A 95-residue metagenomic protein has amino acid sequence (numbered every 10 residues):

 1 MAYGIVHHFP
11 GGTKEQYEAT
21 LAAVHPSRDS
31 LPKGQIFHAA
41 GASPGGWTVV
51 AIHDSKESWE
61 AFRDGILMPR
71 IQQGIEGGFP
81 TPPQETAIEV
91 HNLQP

Functional and structural regions predicted by a protein language model:
M1-V50, D54-P69, G77-P95: Short S/T/G/P-rich N-terminal loop/turn motif that feeds into the first structured element of a domain
